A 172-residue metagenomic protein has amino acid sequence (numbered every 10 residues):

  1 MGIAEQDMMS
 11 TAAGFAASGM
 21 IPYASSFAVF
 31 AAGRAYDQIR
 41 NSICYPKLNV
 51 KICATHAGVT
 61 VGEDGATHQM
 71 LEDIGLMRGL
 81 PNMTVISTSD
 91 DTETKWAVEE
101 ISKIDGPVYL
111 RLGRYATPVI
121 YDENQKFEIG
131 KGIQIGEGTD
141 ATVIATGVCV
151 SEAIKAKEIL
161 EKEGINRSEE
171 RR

Functional and structural regions predicted by a protein language model:
M1: Short, structured active-site "lid" loops
A4-D7, G14-T142, R167: Conserved thiamine diphosphate
S10, K95, S151-I154: Alpha-helical elements of the RecA-like P-loop NTPase motor core of helicases
A141-E163, R167: Glycine-rich phosphate/diphosphate-binding loop of Rossmann-like nucleotide-binding domains
E170-R172: Conserved small/polar residues in nucleotide/adenosyl-binding loops
